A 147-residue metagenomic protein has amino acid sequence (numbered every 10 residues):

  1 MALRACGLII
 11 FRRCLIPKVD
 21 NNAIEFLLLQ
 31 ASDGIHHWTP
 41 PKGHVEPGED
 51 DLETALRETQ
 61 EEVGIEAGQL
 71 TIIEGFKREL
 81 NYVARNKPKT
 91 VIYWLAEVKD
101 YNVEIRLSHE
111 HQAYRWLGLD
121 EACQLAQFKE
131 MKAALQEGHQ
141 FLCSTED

Functional and structural regions predicted by a protein language model:
M1-P40: N-terminal strand-loop-strand
R4-C6, I24, K89-I92, Q112: Change "...and in nucleic-acid phosphodiester-cleaving endonucleases..." to "...and in nucleic-acid processing enzymes
C14-P17, D33-H36, E46, R78 (+1 more regions): Short, charged/polar surface micro-motifs in flexible loops or helix N-caps
K18-V19, Q30, N86, E104-L107: Short secondary-structure boundary/capping segments
D33-W38, V91, V98, V103-D147: Nudix hydrolase/Nudix homology domain
P40-G75: The catalytic Nudix box helix
E46-D50, K89, H109: Residues at secondary-structure transition points
G64-N102: Active-site segment of metal-dependent pyrophosphate-handling enzymes, primarily the Nudix hydrolase catalytic core
